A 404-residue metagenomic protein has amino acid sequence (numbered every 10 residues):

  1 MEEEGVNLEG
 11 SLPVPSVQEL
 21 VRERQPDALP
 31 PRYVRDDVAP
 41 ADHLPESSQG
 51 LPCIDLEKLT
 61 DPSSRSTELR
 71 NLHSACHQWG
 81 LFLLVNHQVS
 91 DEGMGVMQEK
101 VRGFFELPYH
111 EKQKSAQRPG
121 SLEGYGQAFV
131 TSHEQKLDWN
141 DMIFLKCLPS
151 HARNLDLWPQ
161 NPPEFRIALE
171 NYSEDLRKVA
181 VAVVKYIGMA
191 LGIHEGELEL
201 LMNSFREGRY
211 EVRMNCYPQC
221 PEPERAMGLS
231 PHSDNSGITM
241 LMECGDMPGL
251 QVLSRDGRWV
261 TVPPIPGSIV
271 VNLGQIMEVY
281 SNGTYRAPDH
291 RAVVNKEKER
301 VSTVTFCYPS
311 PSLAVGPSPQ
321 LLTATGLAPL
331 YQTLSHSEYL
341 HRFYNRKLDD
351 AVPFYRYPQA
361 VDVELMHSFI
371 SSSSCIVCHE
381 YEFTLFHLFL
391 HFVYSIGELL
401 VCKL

Functional and structural regions predicted by a protein language model:
M1-F369, L404: Peripheral, non-catalytic segments flanking oxidoreductase cores
I370-L404: Primary recognition of RNase H-like, Mg2+-dependent phosphodiesterase/nuclease domains
